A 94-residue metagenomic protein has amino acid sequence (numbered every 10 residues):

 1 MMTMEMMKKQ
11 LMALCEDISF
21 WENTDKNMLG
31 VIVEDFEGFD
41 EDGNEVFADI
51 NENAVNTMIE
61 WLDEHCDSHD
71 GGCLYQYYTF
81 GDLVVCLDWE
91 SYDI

Functional and structural regions predicted by a protein language model:
M1-K9, W89-I94: Short intrinsically disordered terminal tails
K8-S19: Short terminal alpha-helical segments
S19-I94: Acidic, low-complexity, intrinsically disordered interaction modules
